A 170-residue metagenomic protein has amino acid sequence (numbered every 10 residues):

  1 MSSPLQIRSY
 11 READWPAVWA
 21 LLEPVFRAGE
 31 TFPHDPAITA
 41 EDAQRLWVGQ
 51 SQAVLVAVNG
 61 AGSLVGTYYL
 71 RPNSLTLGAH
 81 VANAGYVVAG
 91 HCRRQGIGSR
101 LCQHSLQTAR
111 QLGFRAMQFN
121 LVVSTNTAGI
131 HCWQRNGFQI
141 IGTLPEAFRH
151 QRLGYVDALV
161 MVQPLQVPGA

Functional and structural regions predicted by a protein language model:
L5-V18: A short beta-loop-alpha structural element at the N-terminal edge of CoA-dependent acyl/N-acetyltransferase catalytic
S9-E12, A28-H91, C102-H104, T108 (+1 more regions): Acetyl-CoA-dependent GNAT
V18, L22, A43: Hydrophobic pocket/interface hotspot
Q52, V156-V160: Short hydrophobic/aromatic beta-strand or adjacent loop that forms the aromatic wall/cage of a ligand/substrate-binding
G78, Q118-V122, Q134, Q139-V156: Conserved catalytic-core motifs of GNAT/GCN5-like acyltransferases
Y86-H91, Q95, V123-T125: Active-site acidic-Proline motif in GNAT/NAT acetyltransferases
R94-A109, I130-R135: Conserved acetyl-CoA-binding loop-helix of GNAT-fold acetyltransferases
A109-L121: Conserved GNAT acetyl-CoA-binding A-motif
